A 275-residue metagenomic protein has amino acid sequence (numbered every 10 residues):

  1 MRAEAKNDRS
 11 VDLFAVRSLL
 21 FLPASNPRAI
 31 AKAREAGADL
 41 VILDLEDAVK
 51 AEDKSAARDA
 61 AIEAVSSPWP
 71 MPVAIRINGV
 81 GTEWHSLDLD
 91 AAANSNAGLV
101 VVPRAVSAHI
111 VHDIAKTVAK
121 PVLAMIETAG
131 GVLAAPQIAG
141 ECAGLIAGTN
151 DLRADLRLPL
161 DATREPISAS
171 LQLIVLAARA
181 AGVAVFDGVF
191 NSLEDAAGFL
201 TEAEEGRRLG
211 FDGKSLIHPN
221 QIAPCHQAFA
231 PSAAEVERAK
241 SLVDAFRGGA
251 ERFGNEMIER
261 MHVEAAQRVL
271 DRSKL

Functional and structural regions predicted by a protein language model:
M1-L275: Expand to "…catalyze enediolate/carbanion chemistry for C-C bond making/breaking, isomerization, decarboxylation
